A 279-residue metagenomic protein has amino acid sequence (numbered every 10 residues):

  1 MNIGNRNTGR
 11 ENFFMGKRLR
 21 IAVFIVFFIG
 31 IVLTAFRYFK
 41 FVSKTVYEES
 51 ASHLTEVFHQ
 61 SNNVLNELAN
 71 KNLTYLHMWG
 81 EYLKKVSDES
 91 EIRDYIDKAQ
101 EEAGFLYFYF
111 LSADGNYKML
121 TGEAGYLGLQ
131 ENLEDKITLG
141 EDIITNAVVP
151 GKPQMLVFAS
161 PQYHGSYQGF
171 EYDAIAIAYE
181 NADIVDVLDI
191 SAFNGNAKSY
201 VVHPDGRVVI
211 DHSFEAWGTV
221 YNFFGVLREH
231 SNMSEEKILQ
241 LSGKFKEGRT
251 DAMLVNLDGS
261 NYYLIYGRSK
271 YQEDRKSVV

Functional and structural regions predicted by a protein language model:
M1-F14, T34, H53, T145-A147 (+5 more regions): N-terminal sensory and localization modules of signal-transduction and trafficking proteins
F13-S90: Juxtamembrane extracytoplasmic/periplasmic/luminal helical "stalk" adjacent to the first N-terminal
E89-G104, A174-V226: Solvent-exposed, extracytoplasmic
E102, F108, D114-S191, K198: Extracytoplasmic/periplasmic ligand-binding sensor regions of membrane-associated signaling proteins
A113, P204, L257: Short, ordered coil/turn segments that flank beta-strands lining enzyme active or ligand-binding pockets
G115-N132, V209-H230: GAF sensory domains
L227-V279: Extracellular/periplasmic juxtamembrane segments that couple receptor/chemosensory ectodomains to their
